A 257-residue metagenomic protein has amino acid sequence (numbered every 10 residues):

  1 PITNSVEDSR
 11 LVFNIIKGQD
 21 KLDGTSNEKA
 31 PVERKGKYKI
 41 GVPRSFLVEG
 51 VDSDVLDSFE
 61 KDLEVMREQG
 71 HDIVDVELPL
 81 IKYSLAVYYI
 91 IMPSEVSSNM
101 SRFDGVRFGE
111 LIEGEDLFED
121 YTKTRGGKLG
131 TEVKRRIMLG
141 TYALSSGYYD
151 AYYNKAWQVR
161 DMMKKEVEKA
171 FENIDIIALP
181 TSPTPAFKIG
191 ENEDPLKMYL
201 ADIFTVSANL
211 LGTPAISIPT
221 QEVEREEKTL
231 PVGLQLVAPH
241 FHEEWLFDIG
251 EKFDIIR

Functional and structural regions predicted by a protein language model:
P1-S58, D62, L117-K123, R257: A short helix-breaking turn/cap at a secondary-structure junction
S9, I40, M66, M100 (+2 more regions): Residue-level signal for inorganic ion chemistry
I16, I73, R102, L111-R257: Glycine-rich, small-residue loops and helix-cap segments that act as flexible hinges at active-site edges
I16, R44-V48, L78-K82, P93 (+3 more regions): Glycine-rich beta-alpha junction loops
K21-N27, G70-P79, E168: Flexible, glycine/charged-enriched surface loops at secondary-structure junctions
G24, K37-K39, P43-S45, V76-Y89 (+1 more regions): Flexible, acidic loop-helix segments that line cofactor/substrate-binding pockets
D52-D54, L85-Y89, I189-G190, L230-G233: Short acidic, glycine/serine/threonine-rich loops at helix termini
A86-N99: Charged, often glycine-rich, active-site loop that binds/positions anionic groups
